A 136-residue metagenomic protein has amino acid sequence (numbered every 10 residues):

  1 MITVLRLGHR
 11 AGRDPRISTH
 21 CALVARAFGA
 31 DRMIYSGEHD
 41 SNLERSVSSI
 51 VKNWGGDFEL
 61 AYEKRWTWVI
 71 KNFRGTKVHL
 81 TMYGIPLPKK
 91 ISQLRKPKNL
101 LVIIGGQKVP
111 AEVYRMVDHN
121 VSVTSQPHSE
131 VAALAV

Functional and structural regions predicted by a protein language model:
M1-T3: Extreme N-terminal starter segment of soluble prokaryotic enzymes
L5-I17: Short, glycine-rich nucleotide/cofactor-binding loops
R10, G84, G106-K108, T124-S129: Short, acidic/turn-prone active-site loops that include or flank metal/cofactor- and phosphate-binding residues
D14-G29: Histidine-anchored nucleotide/phosphate-binding helix
D31-E38: Short internal beta-strands
M33, K77, N120-S122: Short, well-ordered beta-strand core segments
E44-E112: S-adenosyl-L-methionine/SAH cofactor-binding core of RNA-modifying enzymes
V113-V136: Structured adenosyl-cofactor binding patch, chiefly the S-adenosyl-L-methionine
